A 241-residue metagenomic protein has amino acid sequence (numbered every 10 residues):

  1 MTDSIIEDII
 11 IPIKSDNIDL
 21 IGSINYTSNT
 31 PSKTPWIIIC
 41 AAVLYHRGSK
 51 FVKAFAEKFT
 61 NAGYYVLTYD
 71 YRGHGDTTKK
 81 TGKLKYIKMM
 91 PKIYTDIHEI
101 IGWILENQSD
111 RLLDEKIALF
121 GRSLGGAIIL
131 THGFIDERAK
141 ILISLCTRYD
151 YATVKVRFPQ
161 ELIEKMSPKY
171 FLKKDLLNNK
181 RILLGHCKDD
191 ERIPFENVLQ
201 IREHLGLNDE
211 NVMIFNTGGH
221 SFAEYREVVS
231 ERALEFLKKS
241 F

Functional and structural regions predicted by a protein language model:
M1-T30: N-terminal cap/lid segment of alpha/beta-hydrolase-fold proteins
L44-A56, Y71, E196: The serine-hydrolase catalytic nucleophile loop
T60-K79: Conserved alpha/beta-hydrolase
K79, R202, L207-F241: C-terminal catalytic histidine-bearing segment of alpha/beta-hydrolase fold enzymes
Y86-Q108: Alpha/beta-hydrolase active-site loop
I100-P159: Primarily recognizes the serine-hydrolase "nucleophile elbow" in alpha/beta-hydrolase and SGNH/GDSL folds
N178, L184-H186, D190: Short beta-strand/loop motif that positions the catalytic acidic residue of the alpha/beta-hydrolase fold
E191-N197: Conserved alpha/beta-hydrolase "acid-adjacent" motif
